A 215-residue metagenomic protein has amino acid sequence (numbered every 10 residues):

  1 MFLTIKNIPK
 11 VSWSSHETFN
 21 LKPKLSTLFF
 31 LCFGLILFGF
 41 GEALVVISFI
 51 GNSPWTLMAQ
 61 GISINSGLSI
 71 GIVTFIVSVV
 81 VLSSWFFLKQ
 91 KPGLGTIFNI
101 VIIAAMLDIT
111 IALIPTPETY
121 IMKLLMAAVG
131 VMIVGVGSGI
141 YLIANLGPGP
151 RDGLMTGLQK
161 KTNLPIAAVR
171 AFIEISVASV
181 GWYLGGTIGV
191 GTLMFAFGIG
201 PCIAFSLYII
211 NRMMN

Functional and structural regions predicted by a protein language model:
F2-N215: Core subunits and conserved enzymes of cellular information-processing and envelope-translocation systems across
